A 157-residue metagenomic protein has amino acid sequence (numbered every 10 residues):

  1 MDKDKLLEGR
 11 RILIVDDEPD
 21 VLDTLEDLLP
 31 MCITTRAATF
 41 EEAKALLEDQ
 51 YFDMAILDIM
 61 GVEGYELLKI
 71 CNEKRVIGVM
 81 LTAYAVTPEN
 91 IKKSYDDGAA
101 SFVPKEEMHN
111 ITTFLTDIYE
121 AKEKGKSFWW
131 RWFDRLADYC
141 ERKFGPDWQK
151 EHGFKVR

Functional and structural regions predicted by a protein language model:
K5-L7, E73: Short, flexible coil/linker segments at domain boundaries that flank nucleotide/cofactor-interacting
R10, I14-D17: Acidic di-acidic motifs
P19, R36-M54, V62: Acidic, metal-coordinating helix/loop segments flanking the phosphotransfer/catalytic sites of two-component signaling
P19-T35: Two-component/phosphorelay signaling modules centered on CheY-like receiver
T24-L29, L46, I70, K93: Alpha-helical interaction/dimerization surfaces of two-component signaling modules
I56, M60, L68-C71, R75-P88: A short, hydrophobic beta-strand element within the central beta-sheet of small alpha/beta folds
E66, E73, A85-P104, H109-T113: Alpha4 helix (beta4-alpha4-beta5 surface) of REC/receiver domains from two-component response regulators
L115-T116, E123-R157: CheY-like receiver
